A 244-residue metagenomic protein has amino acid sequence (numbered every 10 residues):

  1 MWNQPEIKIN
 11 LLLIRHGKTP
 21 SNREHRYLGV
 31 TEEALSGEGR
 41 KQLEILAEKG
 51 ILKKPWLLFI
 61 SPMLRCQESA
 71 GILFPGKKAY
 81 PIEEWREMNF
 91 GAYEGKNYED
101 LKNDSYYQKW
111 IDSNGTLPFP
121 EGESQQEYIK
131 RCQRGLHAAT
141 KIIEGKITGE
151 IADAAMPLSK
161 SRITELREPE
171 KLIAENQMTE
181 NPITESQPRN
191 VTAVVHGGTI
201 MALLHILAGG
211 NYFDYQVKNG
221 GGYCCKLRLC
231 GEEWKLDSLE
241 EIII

Functional and structural regions predicted by a protein language model:
W2, I9, I14-K77: Active-site-proximal alpha-helix that buttresses catalytic centers in soluble enzyme cores
L11-L12, W56, R189-G198: Generic beta-sheet signal
T19, T199-I200: Short active-site segment of divalent metal-dependent hydrolases/proteases that encodes the spacing between
K53-E84, A208, R228-I244: Conserved histidine-centered catalytic loops in small-molecule metabolism enzymes
I60-S61, K130, V194-V195: Short beta-strand scaffold positions
L73-R134, Q216: Phosphate-handling substructures
K141-R189: Intrinsically disordered, low-complexity terminal tails and inter-domain linkers enriched for S/T/G/P/D/E
N211-K235: Domain-level recognition of soluble alpha/beta enzyme cores, biased toward histidine phosphatases/phosphomutases
